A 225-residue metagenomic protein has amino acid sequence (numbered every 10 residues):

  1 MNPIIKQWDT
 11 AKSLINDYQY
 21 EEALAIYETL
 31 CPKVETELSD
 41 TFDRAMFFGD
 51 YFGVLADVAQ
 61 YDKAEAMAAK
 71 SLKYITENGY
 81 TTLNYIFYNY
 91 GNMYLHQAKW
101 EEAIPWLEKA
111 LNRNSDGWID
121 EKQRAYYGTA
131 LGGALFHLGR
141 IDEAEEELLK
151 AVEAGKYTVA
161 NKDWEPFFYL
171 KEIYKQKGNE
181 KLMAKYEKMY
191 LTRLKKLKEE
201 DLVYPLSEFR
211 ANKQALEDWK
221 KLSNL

Functional and structural regions predicted by a protein language model:
N2, D9, D43, D50 (+6 more regions): "A position-specific structural signal for the A-helix of alpha-solenoid helical repeats
D17, V58, Q97, L138 (+1 more regions): Structural motif corresponding to the intra-repeat A-B loop/turn of tetratricopeptide repeats
P32-R44, K73-T81, N112-E121, G155-A160: Flexible helix-coil transition and linker loops at the boundaries of alpha-helical arrays
N112, E146-E153, K175-E199: TPR/TPR-like (Sel1-like) alpha-helical repeat modules
